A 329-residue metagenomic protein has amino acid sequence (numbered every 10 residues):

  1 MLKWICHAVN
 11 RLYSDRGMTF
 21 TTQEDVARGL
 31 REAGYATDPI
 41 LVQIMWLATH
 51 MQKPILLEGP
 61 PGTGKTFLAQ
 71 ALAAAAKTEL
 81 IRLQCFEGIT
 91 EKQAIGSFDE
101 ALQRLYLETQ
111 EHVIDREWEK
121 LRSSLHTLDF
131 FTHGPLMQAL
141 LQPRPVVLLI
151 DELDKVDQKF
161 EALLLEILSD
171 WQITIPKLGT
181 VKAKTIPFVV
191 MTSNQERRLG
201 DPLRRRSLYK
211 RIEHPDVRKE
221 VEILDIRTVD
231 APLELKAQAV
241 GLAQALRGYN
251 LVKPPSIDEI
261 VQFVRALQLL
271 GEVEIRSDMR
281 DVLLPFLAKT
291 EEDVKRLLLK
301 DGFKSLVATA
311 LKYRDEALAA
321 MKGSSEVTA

Functional and structural regions predicted by a protein language model:
I5, N10-A329: C-terminal regulatory/interaction module of P-loop NTP-utilizing enzymes
